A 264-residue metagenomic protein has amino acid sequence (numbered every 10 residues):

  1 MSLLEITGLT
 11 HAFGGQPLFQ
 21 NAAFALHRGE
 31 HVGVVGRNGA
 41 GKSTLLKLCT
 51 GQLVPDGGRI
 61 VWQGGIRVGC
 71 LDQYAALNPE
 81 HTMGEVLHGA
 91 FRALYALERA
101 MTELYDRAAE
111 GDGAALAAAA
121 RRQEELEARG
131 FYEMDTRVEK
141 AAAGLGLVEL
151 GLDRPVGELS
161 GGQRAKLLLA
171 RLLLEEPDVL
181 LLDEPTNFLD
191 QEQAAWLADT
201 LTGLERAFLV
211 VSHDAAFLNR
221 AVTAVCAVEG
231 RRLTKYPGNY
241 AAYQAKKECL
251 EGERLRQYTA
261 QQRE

Functional and structural regions predicted by a protein language model:
M1-T259: ABC ATP-binding cassette signature C-motif
Q261-E264: Short cytosolic helices in intracellular loops of multi-pass membrane proteins
